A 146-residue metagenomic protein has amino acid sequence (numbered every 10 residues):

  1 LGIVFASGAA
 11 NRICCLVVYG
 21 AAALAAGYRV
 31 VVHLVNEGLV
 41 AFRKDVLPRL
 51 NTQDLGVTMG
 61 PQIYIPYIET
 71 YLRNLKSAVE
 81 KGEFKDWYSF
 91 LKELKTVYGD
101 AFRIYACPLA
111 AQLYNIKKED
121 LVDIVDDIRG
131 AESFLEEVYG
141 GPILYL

Functional and structural regions predicted by a protein language model:
G2-I13, F42-D45: Short, glycine-rich nucleotide/cofactor-binding loops
I13-G27, V32: Histidine-anchored nucleotide/phosphate-binding helix
V30-N36, Y105-C107: Short internal beta-strands
N36-V40, A110-A111: Short beta-alpha junction loops
G38-N51: N-terminal beta-loop-helix "entrance" segment that forms/cooperates in small-molecule cofactor or anionic ligand
L50-K92: A glycine-rich helix N-cap at a beta->alpha junction
E80-E83, D120-L146: Glycine-rich, aromatic-bearing surface loops/beta-hairpins
W87-R103: A structural motif corresponding to the C-terminal end of an alpha-helix and its immediate exit/capping segment
